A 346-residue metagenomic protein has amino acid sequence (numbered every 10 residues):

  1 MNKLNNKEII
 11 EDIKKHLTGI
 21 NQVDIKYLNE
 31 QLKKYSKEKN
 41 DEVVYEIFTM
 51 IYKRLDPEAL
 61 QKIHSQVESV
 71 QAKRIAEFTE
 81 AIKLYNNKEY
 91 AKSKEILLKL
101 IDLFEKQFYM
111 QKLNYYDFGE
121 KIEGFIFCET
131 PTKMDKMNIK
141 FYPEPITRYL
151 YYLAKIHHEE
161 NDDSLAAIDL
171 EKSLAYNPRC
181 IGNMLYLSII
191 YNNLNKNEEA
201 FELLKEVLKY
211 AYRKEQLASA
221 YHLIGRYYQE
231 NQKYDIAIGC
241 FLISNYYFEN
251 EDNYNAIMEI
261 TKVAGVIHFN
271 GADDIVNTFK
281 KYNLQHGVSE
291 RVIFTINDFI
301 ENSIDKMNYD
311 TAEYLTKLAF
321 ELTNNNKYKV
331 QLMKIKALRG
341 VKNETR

Functional and structural regions predicted by a protein language model:
E30, A72-T79, R148, Y152 (+5 more regions): "A position-specific structural signal for the A-helix of alpha-solenoid helical repeats
N40-E42, T49-L60, K121-N138, N195-L203 (+3 more regions): Alpha-helical linker/edge segments of TPR/alpha-solenoid repeat scaffolds and analogous pre-/post-domain helices
K62-S69, D102-I146, L208-E215, Q285: Flexible helix-coil transition and linker loops at the boundaries of alpha-helical arrays
E105, P178, Y212-E215, F248-E249 (+1 more regions): Short coil turns that delineate tetratricopeptide repeat
M110, Y149, N183, L217-A220 (+2 more regions): TPR alpha-solenoid repeat register
